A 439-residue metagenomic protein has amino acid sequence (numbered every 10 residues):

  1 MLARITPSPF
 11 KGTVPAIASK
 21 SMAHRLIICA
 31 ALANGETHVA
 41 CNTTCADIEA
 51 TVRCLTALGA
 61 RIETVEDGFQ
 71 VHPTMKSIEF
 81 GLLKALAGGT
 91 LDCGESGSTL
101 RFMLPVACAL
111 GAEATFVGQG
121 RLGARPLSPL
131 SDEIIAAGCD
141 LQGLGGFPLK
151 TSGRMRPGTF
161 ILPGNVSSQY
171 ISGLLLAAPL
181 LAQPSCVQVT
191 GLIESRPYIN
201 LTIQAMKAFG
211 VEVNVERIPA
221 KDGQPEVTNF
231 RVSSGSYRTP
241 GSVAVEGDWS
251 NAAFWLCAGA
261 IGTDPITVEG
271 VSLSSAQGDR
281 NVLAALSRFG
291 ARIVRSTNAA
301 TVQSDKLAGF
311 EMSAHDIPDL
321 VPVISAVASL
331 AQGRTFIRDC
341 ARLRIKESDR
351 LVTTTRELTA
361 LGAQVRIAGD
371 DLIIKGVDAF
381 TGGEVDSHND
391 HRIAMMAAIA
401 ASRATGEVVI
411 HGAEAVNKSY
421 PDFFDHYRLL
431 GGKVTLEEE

Functional and structural regions predicted by a protein language model:
M1-E439: Short, structured segments at the rim of ligand-binding sites
